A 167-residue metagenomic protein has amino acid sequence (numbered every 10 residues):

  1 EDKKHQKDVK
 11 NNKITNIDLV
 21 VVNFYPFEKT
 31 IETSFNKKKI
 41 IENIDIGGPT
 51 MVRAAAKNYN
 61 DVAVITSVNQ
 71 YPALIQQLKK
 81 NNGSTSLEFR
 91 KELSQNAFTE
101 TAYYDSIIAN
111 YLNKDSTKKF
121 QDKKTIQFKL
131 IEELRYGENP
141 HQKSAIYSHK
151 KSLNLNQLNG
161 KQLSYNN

Functional and structural regions predicted by a protein language model:
E1-K119: N-terminal beta-alpha lobe that positions the nucleotide/phosphoryl donor in ATP/NTP-coupled carboxylate activation
K119-N167: Long, structured protein-protein interaction/assembly regions in large complexes
